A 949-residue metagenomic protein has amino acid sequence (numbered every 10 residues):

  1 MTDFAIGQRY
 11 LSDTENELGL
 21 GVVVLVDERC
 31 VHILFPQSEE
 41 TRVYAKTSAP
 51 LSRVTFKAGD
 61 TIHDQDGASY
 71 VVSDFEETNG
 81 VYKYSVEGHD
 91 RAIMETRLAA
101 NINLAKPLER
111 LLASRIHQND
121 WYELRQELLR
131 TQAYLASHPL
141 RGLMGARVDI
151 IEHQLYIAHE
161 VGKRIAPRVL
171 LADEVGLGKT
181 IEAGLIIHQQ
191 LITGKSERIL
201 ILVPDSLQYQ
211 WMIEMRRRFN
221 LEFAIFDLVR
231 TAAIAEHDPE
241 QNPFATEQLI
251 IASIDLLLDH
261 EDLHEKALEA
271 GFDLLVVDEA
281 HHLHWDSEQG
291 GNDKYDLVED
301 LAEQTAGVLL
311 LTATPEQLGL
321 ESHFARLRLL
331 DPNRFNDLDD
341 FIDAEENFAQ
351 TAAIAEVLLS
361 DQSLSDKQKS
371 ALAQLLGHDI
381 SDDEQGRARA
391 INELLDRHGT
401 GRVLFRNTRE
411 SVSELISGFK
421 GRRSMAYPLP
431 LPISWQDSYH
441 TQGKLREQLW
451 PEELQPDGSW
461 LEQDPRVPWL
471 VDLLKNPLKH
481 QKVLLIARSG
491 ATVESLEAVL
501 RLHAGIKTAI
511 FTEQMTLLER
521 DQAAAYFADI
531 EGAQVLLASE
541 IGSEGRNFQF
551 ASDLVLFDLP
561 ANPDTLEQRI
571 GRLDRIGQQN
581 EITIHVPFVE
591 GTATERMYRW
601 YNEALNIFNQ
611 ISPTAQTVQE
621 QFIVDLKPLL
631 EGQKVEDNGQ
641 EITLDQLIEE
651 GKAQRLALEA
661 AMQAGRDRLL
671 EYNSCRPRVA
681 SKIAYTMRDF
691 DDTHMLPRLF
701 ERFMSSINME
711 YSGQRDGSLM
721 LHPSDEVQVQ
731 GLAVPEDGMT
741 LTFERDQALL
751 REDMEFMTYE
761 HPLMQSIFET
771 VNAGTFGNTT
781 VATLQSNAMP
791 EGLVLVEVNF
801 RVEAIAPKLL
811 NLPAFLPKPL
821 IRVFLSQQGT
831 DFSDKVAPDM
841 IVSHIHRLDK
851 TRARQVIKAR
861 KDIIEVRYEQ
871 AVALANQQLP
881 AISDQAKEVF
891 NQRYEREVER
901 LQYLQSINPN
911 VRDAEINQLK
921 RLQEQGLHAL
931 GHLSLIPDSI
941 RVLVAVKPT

Functional and structural regions predicted by a protein language model:
M1-G142, D149-E152, Y156, E160 (+4 more regions): Accessory nucleic-acid engagement/destabilization modules that flank
R91, E95, A99-L111, R115-W121 (+10 more regions): SF2 helicase/translocase NTPase motor core, specifically the RecA-like lobe 1 inter-motif segment between Walker
I93, R115-R125, L129, P139 (+3 more regions): C-terminal accessory region of SF2 helicases/translocases
A166-I186: Walker A/P-loop
K195, S417-V535, Y672, V679-M695 (+4 more regions): Conserved Helicase C-terminal RecA-like lobe
T246, I250-F272, S287-A306, E316 (+6 more regions): Inter-lobe coupling linker of SF2 helicases/translocases
E540-Q579, F588-G591: Conserved RecA-like helicase motor core of SF1/SF2 enzymes
P677-A914, R941-T949: P-loop NTPase motor cores of the ASCE clade
